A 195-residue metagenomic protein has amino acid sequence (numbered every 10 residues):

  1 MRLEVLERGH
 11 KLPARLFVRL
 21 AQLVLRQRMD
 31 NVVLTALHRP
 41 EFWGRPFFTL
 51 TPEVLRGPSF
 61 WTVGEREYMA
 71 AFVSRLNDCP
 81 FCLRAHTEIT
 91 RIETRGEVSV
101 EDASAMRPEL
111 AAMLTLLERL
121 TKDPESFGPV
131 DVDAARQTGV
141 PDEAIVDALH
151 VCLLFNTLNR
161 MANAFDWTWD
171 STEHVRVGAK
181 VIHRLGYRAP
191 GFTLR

Functional and structural regions predicted by a protein language model:
M1-R195: Hydrophobic alpha-helical segments
